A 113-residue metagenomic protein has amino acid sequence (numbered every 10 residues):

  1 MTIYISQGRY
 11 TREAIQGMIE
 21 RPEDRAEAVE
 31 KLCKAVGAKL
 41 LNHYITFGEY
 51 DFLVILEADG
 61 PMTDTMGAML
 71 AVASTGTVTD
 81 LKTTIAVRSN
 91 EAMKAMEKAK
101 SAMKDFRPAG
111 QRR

Functional and structural regions predicted by a protein language model:
M1-R113: A compositional/biophysical signature of low hydrophobicity enriched in polar/charged and small residues
